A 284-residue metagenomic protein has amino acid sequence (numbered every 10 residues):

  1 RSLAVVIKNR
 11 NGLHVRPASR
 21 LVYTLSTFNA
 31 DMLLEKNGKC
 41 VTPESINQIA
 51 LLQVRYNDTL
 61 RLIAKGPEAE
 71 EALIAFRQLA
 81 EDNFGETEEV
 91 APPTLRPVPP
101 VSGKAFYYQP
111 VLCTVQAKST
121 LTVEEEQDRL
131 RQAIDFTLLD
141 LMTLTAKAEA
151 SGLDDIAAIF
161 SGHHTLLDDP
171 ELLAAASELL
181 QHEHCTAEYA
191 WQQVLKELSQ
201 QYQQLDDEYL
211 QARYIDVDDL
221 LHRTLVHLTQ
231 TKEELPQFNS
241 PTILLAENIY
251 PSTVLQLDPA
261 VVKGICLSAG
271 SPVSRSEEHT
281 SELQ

Functional and structural regions predicted by a protein language model:
R1: Mid-to-C-terminal polyanion-binding domains and interfaces
A4, N11, R16-S19, Y23-S26 (+3 more regions): Non-catalytic, soluble scaffold/interaction modules
I7, G38: Generic anion/oxyanion-binding catalytic loop in active/binding sites
A30-L33, K39-T42, L51: Nucleotide-binding motor/catalytic cores of P-loop/tubulin-like NTPases across gene-expression machines
